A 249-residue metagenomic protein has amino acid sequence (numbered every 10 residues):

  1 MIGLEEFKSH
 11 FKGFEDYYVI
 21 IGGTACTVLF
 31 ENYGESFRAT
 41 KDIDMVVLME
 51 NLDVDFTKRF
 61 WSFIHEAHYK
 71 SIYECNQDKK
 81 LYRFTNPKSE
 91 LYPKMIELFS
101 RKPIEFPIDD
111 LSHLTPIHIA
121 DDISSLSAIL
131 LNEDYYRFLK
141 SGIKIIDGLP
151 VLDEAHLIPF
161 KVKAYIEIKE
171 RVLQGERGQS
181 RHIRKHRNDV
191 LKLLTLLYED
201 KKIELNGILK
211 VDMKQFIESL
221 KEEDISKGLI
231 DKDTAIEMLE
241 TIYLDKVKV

Functional and structural regions predicted by a protein language model:
M1-V249: Compositionally biased terminal segments of proteins
